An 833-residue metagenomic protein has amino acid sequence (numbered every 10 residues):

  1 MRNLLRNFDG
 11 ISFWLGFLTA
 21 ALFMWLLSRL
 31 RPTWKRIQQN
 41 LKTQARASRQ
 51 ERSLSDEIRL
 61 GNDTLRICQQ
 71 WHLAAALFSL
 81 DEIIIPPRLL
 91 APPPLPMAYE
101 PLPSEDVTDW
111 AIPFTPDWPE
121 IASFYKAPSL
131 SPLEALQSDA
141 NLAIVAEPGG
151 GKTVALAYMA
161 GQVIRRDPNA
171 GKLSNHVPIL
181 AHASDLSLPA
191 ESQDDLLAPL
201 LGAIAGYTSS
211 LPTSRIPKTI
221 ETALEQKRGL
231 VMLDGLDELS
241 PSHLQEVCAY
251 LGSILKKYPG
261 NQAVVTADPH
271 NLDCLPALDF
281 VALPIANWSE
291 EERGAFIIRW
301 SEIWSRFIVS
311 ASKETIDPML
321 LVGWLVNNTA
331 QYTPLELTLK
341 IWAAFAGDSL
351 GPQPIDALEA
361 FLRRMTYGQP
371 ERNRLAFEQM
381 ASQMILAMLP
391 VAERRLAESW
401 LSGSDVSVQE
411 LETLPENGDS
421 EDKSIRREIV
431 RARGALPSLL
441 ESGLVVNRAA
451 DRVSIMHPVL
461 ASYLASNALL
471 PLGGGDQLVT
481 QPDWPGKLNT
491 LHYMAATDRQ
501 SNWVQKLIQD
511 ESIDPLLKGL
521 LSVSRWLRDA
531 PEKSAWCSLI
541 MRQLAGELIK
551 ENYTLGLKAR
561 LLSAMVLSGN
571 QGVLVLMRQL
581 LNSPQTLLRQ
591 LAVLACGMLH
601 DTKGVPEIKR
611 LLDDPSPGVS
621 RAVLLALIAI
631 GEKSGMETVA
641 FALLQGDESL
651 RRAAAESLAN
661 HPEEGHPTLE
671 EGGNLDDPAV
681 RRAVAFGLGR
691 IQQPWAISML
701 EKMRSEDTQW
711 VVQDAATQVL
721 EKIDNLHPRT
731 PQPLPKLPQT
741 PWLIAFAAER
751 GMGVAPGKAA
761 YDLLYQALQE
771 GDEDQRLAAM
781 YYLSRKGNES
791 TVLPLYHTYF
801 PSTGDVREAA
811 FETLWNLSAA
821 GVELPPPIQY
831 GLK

Functional and structural regions predicted by a protein language model:
M1-S79, S524-L527, C537, K550 (+10 more regions): Defense-system signaling and execution modules centered on TIR/cGAS-STING-like, death/scaffold domains and their
N3-E51, P94-E371, M384, D422-V430 (+1 more regions): P-loop NTPase signaling cores
L15, S399-Q477: C-terminal leucine-rich, beta-strand-based interaction scaffolds used for sensing/assembly
N62-P116: Charged, amphipathic alpha-helical linker segments immediately N-terminal to NTP-binding catalytic cores
P334, S466-Q579: Hydrophobic repeat-domain scaffold segments
P471-L478, Q500-I508, K533-I549, N570-N582 (+8 more regions): Amphipathic alpha-helical scaffolding segments comprising HEAT/armadillo-like alpha-solenoid repeats
N489-T497, K518-E532, L555-N570, Q579 (+15 more regions): Structural detector for internal amphipathic alpha-helices that build alpha-solenoid repeat scaffolds
Y553-T554, P584-Q585, P615-S616, G646-D647 (+5 more regions): Short inter-helical turns and helix N-cap capping residues of alpha-solenoid HEAT/ARM repeat scaffolds
